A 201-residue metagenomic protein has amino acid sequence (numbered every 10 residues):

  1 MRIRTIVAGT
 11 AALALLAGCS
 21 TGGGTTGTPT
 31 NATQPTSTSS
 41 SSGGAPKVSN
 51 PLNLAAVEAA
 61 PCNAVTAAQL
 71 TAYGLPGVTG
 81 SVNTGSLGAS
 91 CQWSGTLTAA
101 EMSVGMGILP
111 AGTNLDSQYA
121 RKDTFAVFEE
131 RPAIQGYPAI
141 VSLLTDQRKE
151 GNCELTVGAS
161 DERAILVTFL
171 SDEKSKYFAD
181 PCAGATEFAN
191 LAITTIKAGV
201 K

Functional and structural regions predicted by a protein language model:
T5-V7, L15-G44: Bacterial lipoprotein signal-peptidase II cleavage site
S20, P61-N63, S90-Q92, N152-E154 (+1 more regions): Sequence contexts marking disulfide-bonded cysteines in secreted/extracellular proteins
P35-P61: N-terminal low-complexity, Pro/Thr/Ser-rich intrinsically disordered segments that act as propeptides or flexible
A60-P76: Amphipathic alpha-helical segments
A68-Y73, T98-M102, D161-E162, A189-A192: Extracellular/mature segments of secreted proteins
G77-S142: Short, solvent-exposed recognition patches
E130-K201: A short, solvent-exposed beta-edge/loop patch
